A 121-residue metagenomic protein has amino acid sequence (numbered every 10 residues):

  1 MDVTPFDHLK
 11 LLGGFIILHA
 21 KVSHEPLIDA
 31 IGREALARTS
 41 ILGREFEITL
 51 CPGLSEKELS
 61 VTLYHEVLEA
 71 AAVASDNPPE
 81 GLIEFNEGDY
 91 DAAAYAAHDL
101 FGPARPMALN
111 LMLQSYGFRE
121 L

Functional and structural regions predicted by a protein language model:
M1-E58, A74-L121: Metalloprotease/metallohydrolase-associated module, dominated by Zn2+-dependent proteases
V61-V73: Active-site recognition of the HExxH zinc-binding catalytic motif
